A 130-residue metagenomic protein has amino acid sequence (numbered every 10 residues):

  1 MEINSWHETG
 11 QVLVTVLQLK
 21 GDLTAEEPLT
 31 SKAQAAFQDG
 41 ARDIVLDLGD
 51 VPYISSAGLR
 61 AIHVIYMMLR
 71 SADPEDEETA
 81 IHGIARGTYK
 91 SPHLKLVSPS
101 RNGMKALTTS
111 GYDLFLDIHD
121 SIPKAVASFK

Functional and structural regions predicted by a protein language model:
M1-L23: Short beta-strand/loop segment at the start of cytosolic alpha/beta domains
L23-L116: Amphipathic alpha-helical interaction surfaces in cytosolic regulatory modules
F115-P123: Short acidic-hydrophobic, aromatic-tinged amphipathic segments that line or gate anion-handling sites
V126: C-terminal binding/interaction regions
